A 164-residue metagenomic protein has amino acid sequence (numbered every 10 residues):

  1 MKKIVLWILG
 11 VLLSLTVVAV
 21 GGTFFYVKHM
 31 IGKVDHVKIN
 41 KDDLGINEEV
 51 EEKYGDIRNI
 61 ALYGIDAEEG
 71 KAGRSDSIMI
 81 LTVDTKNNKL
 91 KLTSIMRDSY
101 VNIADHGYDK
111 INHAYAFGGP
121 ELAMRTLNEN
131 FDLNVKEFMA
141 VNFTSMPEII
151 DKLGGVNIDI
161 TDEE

Functional and structural regions predicted by a protein language model:
K2-V11, A19-E164: Non-catalytic, solvent-exposed segments at the cell envelope interface
